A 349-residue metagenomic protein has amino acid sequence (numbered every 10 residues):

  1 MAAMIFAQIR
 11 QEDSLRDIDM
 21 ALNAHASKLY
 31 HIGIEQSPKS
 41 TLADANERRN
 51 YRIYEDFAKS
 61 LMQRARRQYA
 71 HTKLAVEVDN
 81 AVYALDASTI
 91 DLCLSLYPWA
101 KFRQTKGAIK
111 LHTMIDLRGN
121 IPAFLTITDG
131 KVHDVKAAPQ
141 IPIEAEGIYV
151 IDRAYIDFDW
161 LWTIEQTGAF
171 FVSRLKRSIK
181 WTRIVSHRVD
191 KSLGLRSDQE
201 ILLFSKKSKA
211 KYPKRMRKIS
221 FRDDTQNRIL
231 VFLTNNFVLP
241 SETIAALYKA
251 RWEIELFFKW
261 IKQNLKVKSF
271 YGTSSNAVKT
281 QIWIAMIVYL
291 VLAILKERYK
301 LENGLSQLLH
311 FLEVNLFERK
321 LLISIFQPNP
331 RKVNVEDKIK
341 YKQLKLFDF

Functional and structural regions predicted by a protein language model:
M1-D17, A21, R49, I53-S60 (+3 more regions): Single, function-defining residue in the core of a domain
Q11-S14, A26-H31, D44, L92-C93: Short active-site-adjacent helix-start/loop capping segments
D17-S27, I32-S40: A short glycine/small-residue-enriched secondary-structure motif
I32-R49, K59: Major-groove recognition helix of helix-turn-helix-like DNA-binding domains
A100: A glycine- and small-aliphatic-rich helix-loop capping segment at beta-alpha/alpha-beta transitions that lines
